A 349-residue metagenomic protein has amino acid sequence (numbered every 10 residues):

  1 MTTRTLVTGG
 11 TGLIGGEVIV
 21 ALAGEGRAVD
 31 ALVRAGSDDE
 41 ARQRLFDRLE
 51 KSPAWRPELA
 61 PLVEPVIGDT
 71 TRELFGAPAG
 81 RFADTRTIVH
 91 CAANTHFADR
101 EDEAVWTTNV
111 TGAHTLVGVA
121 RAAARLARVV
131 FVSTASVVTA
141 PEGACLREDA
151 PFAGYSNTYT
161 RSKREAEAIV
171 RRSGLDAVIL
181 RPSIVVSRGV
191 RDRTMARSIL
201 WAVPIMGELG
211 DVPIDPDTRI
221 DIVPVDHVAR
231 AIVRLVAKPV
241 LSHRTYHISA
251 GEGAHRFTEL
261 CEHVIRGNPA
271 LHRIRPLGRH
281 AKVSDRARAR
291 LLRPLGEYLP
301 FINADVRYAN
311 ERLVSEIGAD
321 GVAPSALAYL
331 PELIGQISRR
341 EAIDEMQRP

Functional and structural regions predicted by a protein language model:
M1-T87, C91: N-terminal Rossmann/SDR dinucleotide-binding element
R4, V33, Y308-P349: Amphipathic terminal alpha-helices
T87-H90, D99-E103, T107, T111-T158: Conserved Rossmann-fold NAD(P)-dependent oxidoreductase catalytic core, especially the SDR/UDP-sugar
T111-T115, E165-A166, P224: Conserved cofactor-binding/catalytic machinery of classical short-chain dehydrogenase/reductase
A144, S156, R171-I220, V225-H227: NAD(P)-dependent short-chain dehydrogenase/reductase
V185-G189, P213-R219, R244-H255, V264-I265 (+1 more regions): Glycine-rich Rossmann NAD(P)(H)-binding loop
V212-D215, G278-G321: A hydrophobic C-terminal alpha-helical subdomain
A231-E297, P331-P349: Mid/C-terminal beta-alpha module of Rossmann-like enzyme folds, strongest in SDR-family dehydrogenases/epimerases
